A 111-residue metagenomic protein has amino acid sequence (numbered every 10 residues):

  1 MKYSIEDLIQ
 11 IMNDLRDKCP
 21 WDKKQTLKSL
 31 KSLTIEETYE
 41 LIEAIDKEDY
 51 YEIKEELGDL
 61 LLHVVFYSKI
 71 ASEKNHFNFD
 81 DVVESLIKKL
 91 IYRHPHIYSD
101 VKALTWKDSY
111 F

Functional and structural regions predicted by a protein language model:
M1-E56, L62-F111: Flexible "arm" and connector segments at domain edges
